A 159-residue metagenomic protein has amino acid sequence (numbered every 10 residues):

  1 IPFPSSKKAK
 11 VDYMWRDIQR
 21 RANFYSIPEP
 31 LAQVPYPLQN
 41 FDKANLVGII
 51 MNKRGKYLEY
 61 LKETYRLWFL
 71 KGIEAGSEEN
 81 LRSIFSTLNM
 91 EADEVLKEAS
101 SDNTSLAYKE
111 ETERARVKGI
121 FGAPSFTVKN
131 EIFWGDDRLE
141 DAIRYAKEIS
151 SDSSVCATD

Functional and structural regions predicted by a protein language model:
I1-W68, C156-A157: Structural alpha/beta surface segment adjacent to cysteine/selenocysteine redox centers across thiol/disulfide enzymes
E63-D159: C-terminal cap of thioredoxin/glutaredoxin-like
